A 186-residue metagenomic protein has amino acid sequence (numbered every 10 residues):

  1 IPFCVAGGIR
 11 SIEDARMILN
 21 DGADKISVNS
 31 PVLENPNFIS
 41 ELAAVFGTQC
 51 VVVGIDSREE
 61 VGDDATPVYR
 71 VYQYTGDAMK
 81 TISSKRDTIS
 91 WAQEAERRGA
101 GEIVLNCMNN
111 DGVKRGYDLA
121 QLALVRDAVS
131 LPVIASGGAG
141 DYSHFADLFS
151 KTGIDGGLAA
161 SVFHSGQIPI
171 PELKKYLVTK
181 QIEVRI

Functional and structural regions predicted by a protein language model:
P2, I89, Q93-P132: Internal alpha/beta core interface subdomains
P2-V5, I9-K25, V61, A120-G157: Catalytic cores of alpha/beta
G7, N29-P31, A160: Short beta->alpha connector loops at strand-helix junctions that form conserved, small/polar/Pro-enriched
R10-R16, S30-V52, R58-G62, D111-R126 (+2 more regions): Active-site-adjacent beta->alpha loops and helix N-cap segments on the catalytic face of soluble alpha/beta enzymes
L19, A23-L105, N109-N110: Conserved anion-binding
D56, A160-S161: Beta-strand->loop->alpha-helix junctions that form or flank phosphate-binding loops in nucleotide-handling enzymes
C107, G137, S161: Active-site proximal loops enriched in glycine and acidic residues that flank catalytic Cys/His/Asp and coordinate
K174-L177, Q181-I186: Binuclear metal-ion centers of metallo-dependent hydrolases, dominated by the metallo-beta-lactamase
